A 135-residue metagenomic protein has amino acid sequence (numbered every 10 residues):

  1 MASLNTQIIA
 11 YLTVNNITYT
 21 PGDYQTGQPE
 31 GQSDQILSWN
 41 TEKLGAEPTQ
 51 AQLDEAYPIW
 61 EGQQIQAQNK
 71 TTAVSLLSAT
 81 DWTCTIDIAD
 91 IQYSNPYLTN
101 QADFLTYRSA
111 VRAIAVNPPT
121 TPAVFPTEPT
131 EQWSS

Functional and structural regions predicted by a protein language model:
M1-S135: A preference for well-ordered globular domain cores that mediate specific macromolecular interactions or catalysis
